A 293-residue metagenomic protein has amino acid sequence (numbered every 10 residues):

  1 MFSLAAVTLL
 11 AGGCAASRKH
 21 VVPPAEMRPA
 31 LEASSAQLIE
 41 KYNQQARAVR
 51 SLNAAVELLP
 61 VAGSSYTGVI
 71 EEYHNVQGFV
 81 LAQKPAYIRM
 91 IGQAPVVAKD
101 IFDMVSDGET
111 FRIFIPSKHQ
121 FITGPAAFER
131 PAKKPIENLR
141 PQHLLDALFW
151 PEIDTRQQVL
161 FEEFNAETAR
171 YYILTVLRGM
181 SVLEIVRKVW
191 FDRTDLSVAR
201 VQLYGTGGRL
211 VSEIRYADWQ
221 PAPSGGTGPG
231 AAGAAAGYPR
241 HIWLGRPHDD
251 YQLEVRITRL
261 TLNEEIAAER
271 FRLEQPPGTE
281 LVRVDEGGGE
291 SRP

Functional and structural regions predicted by a protein language model:
M1-C14: Sec-dependent bacterial lipoprotein signal peptides
G13-Q77, E286-P293: N-terminal leader/targeting segments and the immediate start of mature chains
A15-A16, Q157-G278, V282-R283: Gly/Pro-enriched, hydrophobic low-complexity segments that function as extracytoplasmic propeptides/linkers
A33-L38, I115-R187: Flexible, processing/modification-adjacent segments and terminal tails in exported/periplasmic/extracellular proteins
I39-Y42, Q77-A82, M104, I214-G230: Extended lipid/amphipathic-ligand handling interfaces
V56-L58, K84-A86, G92-V96, G108-T110 (+4 more regions): A mature extracytoplasmic/lumenal domain signature
L58-F102: Post-signal peptide N-terminal segment of secreted/secretory-pathway proteins
P85-H143, T279: An acidic-aromatic
